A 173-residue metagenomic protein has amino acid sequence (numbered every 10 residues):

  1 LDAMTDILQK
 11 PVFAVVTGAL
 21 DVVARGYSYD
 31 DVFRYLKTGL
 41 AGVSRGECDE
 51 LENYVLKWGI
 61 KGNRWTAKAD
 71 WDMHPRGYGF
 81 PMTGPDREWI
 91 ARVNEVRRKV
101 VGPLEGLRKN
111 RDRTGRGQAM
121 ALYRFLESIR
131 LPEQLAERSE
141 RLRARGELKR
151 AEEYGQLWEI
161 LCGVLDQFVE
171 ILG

Functional and structural regions predicted by a protein language model:
L1-G173: Polyanion-engaging groove/track-forming segments
